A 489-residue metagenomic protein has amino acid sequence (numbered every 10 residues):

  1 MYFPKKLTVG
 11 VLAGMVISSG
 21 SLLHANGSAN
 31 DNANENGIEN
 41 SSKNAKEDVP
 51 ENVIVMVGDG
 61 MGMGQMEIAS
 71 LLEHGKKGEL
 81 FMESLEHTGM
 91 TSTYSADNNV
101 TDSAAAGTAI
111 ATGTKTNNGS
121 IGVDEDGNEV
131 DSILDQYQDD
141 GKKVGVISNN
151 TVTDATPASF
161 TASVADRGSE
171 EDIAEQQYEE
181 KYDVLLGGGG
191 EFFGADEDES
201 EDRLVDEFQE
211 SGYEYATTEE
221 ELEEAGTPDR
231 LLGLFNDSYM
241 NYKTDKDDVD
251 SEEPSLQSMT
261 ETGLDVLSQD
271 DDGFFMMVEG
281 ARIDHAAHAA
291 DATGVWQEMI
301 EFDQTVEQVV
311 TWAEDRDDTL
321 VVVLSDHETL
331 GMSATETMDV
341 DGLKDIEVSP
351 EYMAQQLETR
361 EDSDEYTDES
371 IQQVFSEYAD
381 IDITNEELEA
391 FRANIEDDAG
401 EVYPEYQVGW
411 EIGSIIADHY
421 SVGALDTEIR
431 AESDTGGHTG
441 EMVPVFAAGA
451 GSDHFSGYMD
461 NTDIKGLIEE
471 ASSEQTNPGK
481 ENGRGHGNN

Functional and structural regions predicted by a protein language model:
M1-G27: Sec-dependent N-terminal signal peptides of Gram-positive bacterial secreted proteins and lipoproteins
S19-A45, N489: Sec-dependent signal peptide cleavage junction
A25-G37, Y403-G413, N482: Intrinsically disordered, low-complexity polar segments enriched in Ser/Thr/Pro and acidic
N26, E47-I68, I110, K115-T116 (+3 more regions): Mobile, glycine-rich extracellular loop/lid and propeptide segments that shape or gate substrate/ligand access
P50-N52, M61-M66, L71-N99, A104-T108 (+2 more regions): A post-motif C-terminal structural segment
G119: Glycine-rich oxoanion-binding loops at beta->alpha junctions
G479-N488: Polycationic, low-complexity disordered segments in secreted or periplasmic proteins
